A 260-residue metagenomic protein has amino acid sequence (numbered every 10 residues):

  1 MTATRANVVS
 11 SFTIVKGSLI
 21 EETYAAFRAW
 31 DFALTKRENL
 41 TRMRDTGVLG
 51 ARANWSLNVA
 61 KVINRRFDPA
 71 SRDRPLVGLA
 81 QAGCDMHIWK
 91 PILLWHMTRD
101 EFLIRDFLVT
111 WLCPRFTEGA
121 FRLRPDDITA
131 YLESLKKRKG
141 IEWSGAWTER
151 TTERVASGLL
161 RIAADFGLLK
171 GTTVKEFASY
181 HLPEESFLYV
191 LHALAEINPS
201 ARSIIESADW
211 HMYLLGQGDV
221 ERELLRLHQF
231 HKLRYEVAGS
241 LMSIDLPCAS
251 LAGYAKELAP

Functional and structural regions predicted by a protein language model:
M1-P114, L123, P260: Eukaryotic partner-binding/assembly regions in large regulatory complexes
A51-V59, E149-D165, L214-R226: Short amphipathic alpha-helical interaction segments
W111, L135-K139, F166, K170: A short secondary-structure junction motif
T117: Acyl-donor binding region in acyl/amide transferases
R122-E142: DNA-recognition alpha helix
I141-E149: Surface-exposed cleft-lining segments at the edges of enzyme active sites
L168-L251: Accessory, usually C-terminal, subdomains that scaffold auxiliary metal cofactors
L224, L258-P260: Catalytic core segments in nucleotide and nucleic-acid processing enzymes
